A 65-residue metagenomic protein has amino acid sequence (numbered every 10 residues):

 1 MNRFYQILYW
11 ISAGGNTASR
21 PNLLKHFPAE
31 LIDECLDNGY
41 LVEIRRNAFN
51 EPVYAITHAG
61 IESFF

Functional and structural regions predicted by a protein language model:
M1-E30: Short amphipathic alpha-helical interface segments
L24, A48-F49: Residue-level "edge-of-site" marker
I32-L36: Short, hydrophobic-biased segments on the C-terminal half of alpha helices that form "recognition helices"
D37-N47: A short, conserved structural fragment
P52, I56-F65: Short, amphipathic alpha-helical interaction segments positioned at domain boundaries
